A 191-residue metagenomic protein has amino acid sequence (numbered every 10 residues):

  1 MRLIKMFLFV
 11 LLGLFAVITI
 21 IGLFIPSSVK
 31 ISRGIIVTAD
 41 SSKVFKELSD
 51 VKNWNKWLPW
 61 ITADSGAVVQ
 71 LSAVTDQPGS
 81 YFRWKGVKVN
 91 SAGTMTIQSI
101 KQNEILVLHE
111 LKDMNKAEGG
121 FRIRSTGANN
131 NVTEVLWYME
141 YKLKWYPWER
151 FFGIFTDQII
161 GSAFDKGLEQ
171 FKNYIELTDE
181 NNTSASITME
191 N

Functional and structural regions predicted by a protein language model:
R2, M6-V69: Hydrophobic ligand-binding cavity/cleft-lining segments
S27-V29, G34, Y174-N191: N-terminal targeting or signal-anchor segments and their processing/structural boundaries
K30-S32, N90-M95, N115-G120: Short, surface-exposed coil-to-beta transition loops
G34-T38, R83-K85, T96, R122-R124: Generic structural detector for well-ordered beta-strands
K43-W54, F82, I97, L108 (+2 more regions): Hydrophobic pocket/interface hotspot
S49-K56, Q102, E169-E180: Sec-exported extracytoplasmic/periplasmic mature domains
K52-T94, I100-N103, M189: Short beta-edge strand/loop motif at the mouth of beta-sheet-based domains
Q98, H109-D165, F171-N173, L177 (+1 more regions): Beta-strand/loop substructures that line and gate deep hydrophobic ligand-binding cavities in soluble
